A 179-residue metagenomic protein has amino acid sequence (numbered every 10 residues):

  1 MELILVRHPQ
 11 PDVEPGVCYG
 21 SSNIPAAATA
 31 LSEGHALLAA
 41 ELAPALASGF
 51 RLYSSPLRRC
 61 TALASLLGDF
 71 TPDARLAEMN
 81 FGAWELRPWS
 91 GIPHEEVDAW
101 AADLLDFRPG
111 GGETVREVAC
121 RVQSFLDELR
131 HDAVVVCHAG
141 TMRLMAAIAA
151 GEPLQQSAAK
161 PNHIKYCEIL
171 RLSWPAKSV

Functional and structural regions predicted by a protein language model:
E2-L67, E113: Active-site-proximal alpha-helix that buttresses catalytic centers in soluble enzyme cores
L3-I4, F50, E128-G140: Generic beta-sheet signal
Q10-D12, R58-R59, A77-E78, G140-M142 (+1 more regions): Short, solvent-exposed loop/turn segments at secondary-structure junctions
S54-S55, C120, V136-C137: Short beta-strand scaffold positions
L66, E128, I148-E152: Active-site catalytic microenvironments for nucleophilic, acid-base chemistry
L67-R121: Phosphate-handling substructures
A139-R143, E168-L170: GST superfamily/GST-like fold recognition
E152-S178: Domain-level recognition of soluble alpha/beta enzyme cores, biased toward histidine phosphatases/phosphomutases
